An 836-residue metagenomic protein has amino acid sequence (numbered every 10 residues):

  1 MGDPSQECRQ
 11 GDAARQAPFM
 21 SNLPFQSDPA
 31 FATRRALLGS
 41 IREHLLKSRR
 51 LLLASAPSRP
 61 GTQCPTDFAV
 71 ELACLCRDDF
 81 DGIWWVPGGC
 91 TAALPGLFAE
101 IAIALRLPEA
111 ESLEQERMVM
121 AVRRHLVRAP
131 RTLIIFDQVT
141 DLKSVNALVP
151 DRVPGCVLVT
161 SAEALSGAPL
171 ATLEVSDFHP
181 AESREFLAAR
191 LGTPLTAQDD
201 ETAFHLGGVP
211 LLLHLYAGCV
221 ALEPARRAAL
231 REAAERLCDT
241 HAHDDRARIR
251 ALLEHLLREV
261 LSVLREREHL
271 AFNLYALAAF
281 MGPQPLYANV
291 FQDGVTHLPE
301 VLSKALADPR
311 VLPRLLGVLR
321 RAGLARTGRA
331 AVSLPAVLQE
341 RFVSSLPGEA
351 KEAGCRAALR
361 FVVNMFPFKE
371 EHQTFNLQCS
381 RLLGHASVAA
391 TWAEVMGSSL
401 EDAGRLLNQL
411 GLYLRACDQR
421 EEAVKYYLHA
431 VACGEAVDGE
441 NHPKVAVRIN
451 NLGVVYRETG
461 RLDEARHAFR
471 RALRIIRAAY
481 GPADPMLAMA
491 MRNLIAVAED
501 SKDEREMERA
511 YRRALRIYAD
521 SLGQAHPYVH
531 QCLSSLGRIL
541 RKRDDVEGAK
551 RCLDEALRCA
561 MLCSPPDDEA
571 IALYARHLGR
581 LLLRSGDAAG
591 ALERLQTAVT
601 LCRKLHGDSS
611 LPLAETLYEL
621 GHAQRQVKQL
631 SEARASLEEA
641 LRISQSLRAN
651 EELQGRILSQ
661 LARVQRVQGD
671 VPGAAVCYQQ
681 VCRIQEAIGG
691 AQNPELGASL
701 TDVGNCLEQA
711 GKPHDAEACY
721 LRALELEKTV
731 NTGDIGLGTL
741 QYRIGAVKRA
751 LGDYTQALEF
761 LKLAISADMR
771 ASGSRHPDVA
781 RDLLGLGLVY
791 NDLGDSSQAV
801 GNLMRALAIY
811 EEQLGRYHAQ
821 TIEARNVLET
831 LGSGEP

Functional and structural regions predicted by a protein language model:
G2-V149, V153-S161, A168-D177, S183-A188 (+1 more regions): Walker A/P-loop phosphate-binding element recognition
R15, R106-L113, P150, P154 (+3 more regions): Non-catalytic, charged helical/coil tracts that couple and regulate nucleotide-powered enzyme cores
A69-V70, C74, V159, L206 (+3 more regions): C-terminal boundary/linker of central alpha/beta nucleotide-binding cores
C219-H241, I249-R250, E268-L270, D308-L312 (+6 more regions): A eukaryote-biased feature capturing mid-to-C-terminal, repeat/solenoid-rich segments of large proteins, strongly
R267-L270, L274-L277, G354-H429, C433-E440 (+1 more regions): Extended alpha-helical scaffolding segments used for macromolecular assembly and cargo binding
M396-S398, A436-E440, A478-P482, D520-Q524 (+7 more regions): Short coil/turn linkers that connect adjacent helices within long alpha-helical scaffolds, especially alpha-solenoid
R405-A416, P443-E458, P485-D500, P527-K542 (+8 more regions): Conserved alpha-helical positions within TPR/SEL1-like repeat arrays
